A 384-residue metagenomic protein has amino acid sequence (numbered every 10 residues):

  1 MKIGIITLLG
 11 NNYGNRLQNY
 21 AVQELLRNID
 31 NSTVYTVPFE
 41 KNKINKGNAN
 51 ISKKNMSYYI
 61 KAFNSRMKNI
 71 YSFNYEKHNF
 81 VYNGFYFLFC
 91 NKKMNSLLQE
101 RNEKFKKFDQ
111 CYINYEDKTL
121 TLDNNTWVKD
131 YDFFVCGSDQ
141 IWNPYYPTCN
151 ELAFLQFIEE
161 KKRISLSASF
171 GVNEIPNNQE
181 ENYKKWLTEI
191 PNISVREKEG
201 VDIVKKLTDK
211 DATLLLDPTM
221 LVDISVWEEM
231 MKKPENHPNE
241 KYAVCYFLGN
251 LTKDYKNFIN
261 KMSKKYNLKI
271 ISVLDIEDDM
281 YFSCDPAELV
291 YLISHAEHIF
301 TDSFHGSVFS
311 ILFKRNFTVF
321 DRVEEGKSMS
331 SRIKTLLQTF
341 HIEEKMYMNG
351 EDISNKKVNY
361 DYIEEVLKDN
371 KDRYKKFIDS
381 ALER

Functional and structural regions predicted by a protein language model:
M1-R384: Active-site anion-handling motifs in enzyme catalytic cores
